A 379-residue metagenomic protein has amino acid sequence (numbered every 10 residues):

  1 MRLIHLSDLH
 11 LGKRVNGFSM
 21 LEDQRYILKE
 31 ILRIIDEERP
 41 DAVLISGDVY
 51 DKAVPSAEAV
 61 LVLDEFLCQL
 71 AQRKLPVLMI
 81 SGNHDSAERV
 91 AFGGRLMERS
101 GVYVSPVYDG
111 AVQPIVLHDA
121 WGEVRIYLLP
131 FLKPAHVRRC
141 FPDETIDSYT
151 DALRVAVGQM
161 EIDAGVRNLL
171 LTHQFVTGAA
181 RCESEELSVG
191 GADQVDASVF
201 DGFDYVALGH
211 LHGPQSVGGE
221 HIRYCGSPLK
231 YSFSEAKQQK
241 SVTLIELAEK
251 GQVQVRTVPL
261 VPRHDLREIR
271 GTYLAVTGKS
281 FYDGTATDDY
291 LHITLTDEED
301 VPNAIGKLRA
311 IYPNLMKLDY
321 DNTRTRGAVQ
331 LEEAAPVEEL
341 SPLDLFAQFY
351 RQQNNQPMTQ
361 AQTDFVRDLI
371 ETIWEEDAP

Functional and structural regions predicted by a protein language model:
M1-C68, Q72, T363-T372, E376: N-terminal active-site segment of His-dependent metallophosphoesterases
D8, L28, D48, L63 (+7 more regions): Divalent metal-coordination and catalytic microenvironments
E37, A42, L247-P379: Accessory, non-catalytic peripheral segments of nucleic-acid enzymes
D41-G47, M79-S81, R167-L171: Short beta-strand segments at enzyme active-site cores
P55, H84-G218: His/Asp/Glu-rich metal-coordinating catalytic cores of metallo-dependent phosphodiesterases/hydrolases acting on
V62-K74, Q194-F203: Catalytic-core regions built around general acid/base machinery
Q72-V77, V166: A short helix->loop->beta-strand "cap" motif at the edges of active sites that frequently abuts
V112-A120, V124, L129, I222-T287: Binuclear metal-dependent phosphoesterase catalytic core
